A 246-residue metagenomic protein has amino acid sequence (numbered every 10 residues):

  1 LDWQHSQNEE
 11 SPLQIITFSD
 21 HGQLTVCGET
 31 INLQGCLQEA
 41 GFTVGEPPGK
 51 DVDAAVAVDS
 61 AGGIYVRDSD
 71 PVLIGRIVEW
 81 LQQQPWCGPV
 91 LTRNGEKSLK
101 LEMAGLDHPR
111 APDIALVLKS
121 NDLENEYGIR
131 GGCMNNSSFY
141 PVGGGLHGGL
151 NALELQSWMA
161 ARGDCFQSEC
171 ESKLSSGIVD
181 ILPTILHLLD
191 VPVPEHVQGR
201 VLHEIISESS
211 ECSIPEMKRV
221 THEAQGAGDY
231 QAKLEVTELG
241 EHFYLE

Functional and structural regions predicted by a protein language model:
L1-P141, L239-Y244: Secreted, luminal/periplasmic, and some membrane-associated catalytic domains that remodel anionic oxygen-ester
W3, H187-V191: Active-site catalytic microenvironments for nucleophilic, acid-base chemistry
H21-G22, P112, G145, G163 (+2 more regions): Glycine-centered flexibility sites
E39-V78, P141-L188, E208: Substrate-binding rim/cap in mid-to-C-terminal beta-strand-loop elements of soluble/periplasmic
G88-A111, K173, V191-E223: Polar, surface-exposed loop/tail segments that function as active-site lids or cofactor/substrate-recognition elements
L123-G128, F166-C170, V191-E195: Substrate-binding/catalytic groove segments of enzymes that remodel or degrade extracellular structural polymers
S137, I178, G199: Conserved glycosyltransferase catalytic-site signature
E208-E246: Acidic, Ser/Thr-rich low-complexity intrinsically disordered segments
